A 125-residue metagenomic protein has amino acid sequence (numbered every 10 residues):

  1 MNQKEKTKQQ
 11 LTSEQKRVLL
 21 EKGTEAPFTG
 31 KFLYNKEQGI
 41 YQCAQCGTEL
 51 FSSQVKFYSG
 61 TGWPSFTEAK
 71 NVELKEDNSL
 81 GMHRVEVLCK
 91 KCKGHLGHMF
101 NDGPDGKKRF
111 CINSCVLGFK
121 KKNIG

Functional and structural regions predicted by a protein language model:
M1-G125: A short Gly-Trp-Pro
